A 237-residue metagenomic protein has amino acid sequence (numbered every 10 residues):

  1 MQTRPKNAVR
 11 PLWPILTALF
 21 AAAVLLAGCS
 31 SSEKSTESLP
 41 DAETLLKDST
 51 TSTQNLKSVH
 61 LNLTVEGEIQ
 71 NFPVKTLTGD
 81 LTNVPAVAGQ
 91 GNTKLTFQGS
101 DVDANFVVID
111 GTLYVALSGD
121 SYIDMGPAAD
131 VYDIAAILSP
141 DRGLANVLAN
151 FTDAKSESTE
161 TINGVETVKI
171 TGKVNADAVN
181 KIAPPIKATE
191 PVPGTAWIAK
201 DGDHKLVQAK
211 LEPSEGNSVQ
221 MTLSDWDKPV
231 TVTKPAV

Functional and structural regions predicted by a protein language model:
Q2-R4, A8-P11, S30-V237: Subset-of-secretome marker
V9-A21: Sec-dependent N-terminal signal peptides
L25-G28: C-terminal motif of bacterial Sec signal peptides marking the signal peptidase cleavage site
